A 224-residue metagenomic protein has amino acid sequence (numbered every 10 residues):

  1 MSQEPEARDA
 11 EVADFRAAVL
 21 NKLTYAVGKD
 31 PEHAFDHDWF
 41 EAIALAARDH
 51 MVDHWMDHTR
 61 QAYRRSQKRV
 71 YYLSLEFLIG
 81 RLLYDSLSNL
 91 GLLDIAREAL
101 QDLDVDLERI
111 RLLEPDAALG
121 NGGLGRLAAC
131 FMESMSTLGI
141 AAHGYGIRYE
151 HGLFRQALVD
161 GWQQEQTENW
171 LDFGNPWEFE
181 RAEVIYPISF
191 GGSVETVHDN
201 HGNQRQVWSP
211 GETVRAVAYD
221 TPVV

Functional and structural regions predicted by a protein language model:
M1-V224: A conserved ligand/cofactor-binding region detector
